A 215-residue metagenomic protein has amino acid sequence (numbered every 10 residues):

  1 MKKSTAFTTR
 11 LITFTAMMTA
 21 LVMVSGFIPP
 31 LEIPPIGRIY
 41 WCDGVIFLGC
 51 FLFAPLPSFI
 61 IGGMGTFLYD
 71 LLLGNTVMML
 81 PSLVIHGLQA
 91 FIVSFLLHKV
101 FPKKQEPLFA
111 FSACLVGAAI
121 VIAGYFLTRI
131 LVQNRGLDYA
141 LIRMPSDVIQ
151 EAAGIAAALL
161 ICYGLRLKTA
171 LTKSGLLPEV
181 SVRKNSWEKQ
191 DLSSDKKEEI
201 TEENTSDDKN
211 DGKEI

Functional and structural regions predicted by a protein language model:
M1-I215: Loop-helix junctions at membrane interfaces
